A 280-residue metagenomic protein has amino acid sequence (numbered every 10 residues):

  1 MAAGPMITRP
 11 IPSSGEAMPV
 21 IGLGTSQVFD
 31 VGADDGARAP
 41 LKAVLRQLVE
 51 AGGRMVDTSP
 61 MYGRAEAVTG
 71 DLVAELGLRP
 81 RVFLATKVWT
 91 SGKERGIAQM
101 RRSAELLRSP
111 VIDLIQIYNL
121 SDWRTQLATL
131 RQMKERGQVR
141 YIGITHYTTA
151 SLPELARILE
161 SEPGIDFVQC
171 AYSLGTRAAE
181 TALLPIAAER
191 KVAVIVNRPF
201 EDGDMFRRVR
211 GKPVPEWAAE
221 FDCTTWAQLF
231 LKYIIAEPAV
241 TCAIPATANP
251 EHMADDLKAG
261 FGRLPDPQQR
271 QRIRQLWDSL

Functional and structural regions predicted by a protein language model:
M1-V82: N-terminal binding-site loop/beta-alpha segment at the start of enzyme catalytic domains that lines or forms
P12-M18, T69-R81, M100-P110, L130-E135 (+2 more regions): Acidic (Asp/Glu)-rich catalytic clusters
E16-I21, G52-M55, L78-V82, S109-D113 (+4 more regions): Short, well-ordered coil/turn segments that N-cap beta-strands
S26-A39, A85-E94, N119, T145 (+1 more regions): Active-site mouth loops of central-metabolism enzymes
V31-A33, S59-A67, W89-G96, Y118-T125 (+2 more regions): Acidic-and-aromatic substrate-binding clefts and catalytic sites of carbohydrate-active enzymes
A33-L48, G92-R108, T149-L159, W226-L231: Short, acidic/polar
A104-T125: Active-site groove signature of glycoside hydrolases
N119-L280: Beta/alpha (TIM)-barrel catalytic core signal, keyed to glycine-rich beta->alpha loops juxtaposed to Asp/Glu that bind
